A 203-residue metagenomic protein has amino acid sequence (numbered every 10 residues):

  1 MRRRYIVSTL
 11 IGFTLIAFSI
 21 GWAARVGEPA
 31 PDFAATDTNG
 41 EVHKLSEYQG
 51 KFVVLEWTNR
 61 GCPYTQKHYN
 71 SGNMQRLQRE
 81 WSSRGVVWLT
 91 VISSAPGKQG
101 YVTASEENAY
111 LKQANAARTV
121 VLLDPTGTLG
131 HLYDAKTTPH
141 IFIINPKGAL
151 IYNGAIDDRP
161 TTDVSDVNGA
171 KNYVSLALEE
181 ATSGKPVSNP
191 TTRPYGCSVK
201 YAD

Functional and structural regions predicted by a protein language model:
M1-R4: Positively charged n-region of N-terminal signal peptides that target proteins for export
S8-F18: Bacterial N-terminal signal peptides
I20-A30: Cleaved targeting-peptide boundary
F33-V53: A short beta-strand-turn-helix
S46-Q66, W88, L178: Short active-site neighborhood of thiol/selenol oxidoreductases, capturing the structured segment around
Q66-A114, P125-L132: Structural microenvironment flanking redox-active thiols in thiol-disulfide oxidoreductases
N108-N145, L150-I151: Short, internal strand/loop/helix patches that form the active-site neighborhood or redox-interaction surface
I143-D203: Thiol-/selenol-based redox modules, centered on thioredoxin-like and closely related oxidoreductase domains
